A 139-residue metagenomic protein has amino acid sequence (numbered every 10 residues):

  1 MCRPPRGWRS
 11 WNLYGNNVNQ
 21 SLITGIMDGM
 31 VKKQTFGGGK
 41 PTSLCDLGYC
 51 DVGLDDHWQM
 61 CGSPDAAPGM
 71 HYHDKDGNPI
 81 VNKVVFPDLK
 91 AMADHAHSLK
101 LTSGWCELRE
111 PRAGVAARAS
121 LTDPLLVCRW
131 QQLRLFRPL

Functional and structural regions predicted by a protein language model:
M1-K32: N-terminal module-boundary/linker segments of secreted carbohydrate-active enzymes
I26, M30-L139: Aromatic-lined carbohydrate-binding/catalytic grooves of carbohydrate-active enzymes
